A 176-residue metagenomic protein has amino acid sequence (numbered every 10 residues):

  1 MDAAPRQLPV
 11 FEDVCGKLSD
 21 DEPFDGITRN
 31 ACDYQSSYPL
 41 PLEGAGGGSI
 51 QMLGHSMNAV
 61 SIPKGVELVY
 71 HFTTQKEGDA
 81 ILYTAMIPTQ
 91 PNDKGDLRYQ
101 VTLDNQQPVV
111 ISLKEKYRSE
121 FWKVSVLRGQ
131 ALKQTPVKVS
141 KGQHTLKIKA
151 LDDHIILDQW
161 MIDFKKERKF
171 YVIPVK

Functional and structural regions predicted by a protein language model:
M1-K176: Extracytoplasmic
